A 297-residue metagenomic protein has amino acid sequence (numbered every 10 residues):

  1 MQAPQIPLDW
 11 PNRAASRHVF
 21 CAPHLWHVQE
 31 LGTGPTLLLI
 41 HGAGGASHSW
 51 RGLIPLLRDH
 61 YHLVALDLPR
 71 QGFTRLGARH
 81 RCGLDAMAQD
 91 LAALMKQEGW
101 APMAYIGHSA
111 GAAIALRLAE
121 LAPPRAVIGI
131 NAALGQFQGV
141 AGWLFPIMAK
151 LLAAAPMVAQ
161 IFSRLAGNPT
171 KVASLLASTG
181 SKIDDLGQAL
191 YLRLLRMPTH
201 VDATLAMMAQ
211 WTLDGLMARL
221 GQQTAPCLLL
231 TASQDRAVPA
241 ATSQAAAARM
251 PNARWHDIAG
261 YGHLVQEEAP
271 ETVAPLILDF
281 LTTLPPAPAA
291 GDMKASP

Functional and structural regions predicted by a protein language model:
M1-L37, R58-Y61, W100-A101, L134-G135 (+1 more regions): Alpha/beta-hydrolase fold catalytic core
W10, A22, Q29-L31, V64-A110 (+1 more regions): Active-site loop/oxyanion-hole signature of alpha/beta-hydrolase fold enzymes
H27-L76: Conserved HGGG/HGGXW glycine-rich cap/lid loop of the alpha/beta-hydrolase fold
E120, P124-V158: Flexible "cap/lid" loop of the alpha/beta hydrolase fold
Q136-G142, Q160-G221: Conserved alpha/beta-hydrolase catalytic His-Asp/Glu region
Q223, L229-T231: Short beta-strand/loop motif that positions the catalytic acidic residue of the alpha/beta-hydrolase fold
S233-V238: Acidic catalytic loop of the alpha/beta-hydrolase fold
A253-P297: Catalytic active-site module of serine/aspartate enzymes centered on a nucleophile-bearing elbow/loop
